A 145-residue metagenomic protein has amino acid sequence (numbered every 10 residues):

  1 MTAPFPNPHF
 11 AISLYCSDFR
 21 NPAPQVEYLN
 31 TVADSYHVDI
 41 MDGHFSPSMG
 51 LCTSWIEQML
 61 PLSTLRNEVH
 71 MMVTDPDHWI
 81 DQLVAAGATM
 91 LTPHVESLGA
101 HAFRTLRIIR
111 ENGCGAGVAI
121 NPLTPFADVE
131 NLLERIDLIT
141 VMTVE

Functional and structural regions predicted by a protein language model:
M1-T92, S97-F103, R107-A116, V129-I136: Conserved N-terminal beta1-alpha1 strand-loop-helix module at the mouth
A119-E145: Histidine/lysine/aspartate-rich catalytic loop segments that bind and position anionic ligands
